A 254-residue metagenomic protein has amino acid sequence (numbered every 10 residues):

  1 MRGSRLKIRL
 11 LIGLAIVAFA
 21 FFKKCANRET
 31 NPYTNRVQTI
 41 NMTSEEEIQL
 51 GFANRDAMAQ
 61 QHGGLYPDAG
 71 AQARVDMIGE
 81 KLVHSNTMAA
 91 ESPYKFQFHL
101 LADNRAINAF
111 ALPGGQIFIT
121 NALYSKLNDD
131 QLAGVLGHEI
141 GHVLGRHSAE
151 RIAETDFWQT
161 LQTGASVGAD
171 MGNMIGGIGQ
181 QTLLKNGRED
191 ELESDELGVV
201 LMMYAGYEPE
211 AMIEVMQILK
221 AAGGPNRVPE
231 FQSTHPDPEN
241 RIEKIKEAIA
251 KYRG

Functional and structural regions predicted by a protein language model:
M1-G254: A Zn2+-metalloprotease active-site environment signal
